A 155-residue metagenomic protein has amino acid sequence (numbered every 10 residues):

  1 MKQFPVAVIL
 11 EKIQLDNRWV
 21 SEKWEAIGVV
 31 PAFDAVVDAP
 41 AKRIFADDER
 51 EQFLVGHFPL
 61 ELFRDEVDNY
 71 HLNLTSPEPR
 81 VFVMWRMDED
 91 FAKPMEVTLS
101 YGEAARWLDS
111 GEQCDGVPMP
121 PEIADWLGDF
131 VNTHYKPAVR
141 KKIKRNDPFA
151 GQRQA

Functional and structural regions predicted by a protein language model:
M1-M119, K136-A155: Terminal targeting/leader modules
I123-Y135: Amphipathic alpha-helical interface segments used for dimerization/assembly
